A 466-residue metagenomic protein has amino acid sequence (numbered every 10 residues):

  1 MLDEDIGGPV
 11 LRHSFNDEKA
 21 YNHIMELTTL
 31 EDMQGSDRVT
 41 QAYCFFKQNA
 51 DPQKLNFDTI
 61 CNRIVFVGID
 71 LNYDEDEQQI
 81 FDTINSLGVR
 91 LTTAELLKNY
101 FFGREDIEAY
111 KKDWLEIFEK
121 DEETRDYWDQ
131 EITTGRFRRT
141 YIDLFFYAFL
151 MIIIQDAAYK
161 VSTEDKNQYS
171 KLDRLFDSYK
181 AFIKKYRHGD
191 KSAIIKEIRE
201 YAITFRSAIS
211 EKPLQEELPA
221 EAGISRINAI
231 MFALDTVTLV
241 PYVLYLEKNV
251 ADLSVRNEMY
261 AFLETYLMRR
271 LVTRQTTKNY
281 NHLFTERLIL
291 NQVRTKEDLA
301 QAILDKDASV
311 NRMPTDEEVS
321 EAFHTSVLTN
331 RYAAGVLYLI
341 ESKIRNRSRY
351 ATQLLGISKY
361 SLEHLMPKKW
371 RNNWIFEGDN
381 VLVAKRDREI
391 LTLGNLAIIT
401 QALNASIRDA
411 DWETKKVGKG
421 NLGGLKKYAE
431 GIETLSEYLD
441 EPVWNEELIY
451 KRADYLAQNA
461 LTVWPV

Functional and structural regions predicted by a protein language model:
M1-S162, D409-A410, T414-V466: Glycine- and hydrophobic-rich flexible loops that cap the catalytic core of alpha/beta enzyme folds
G35-A50, I198-A208, V336-E341: Short, Φ-rich (hydrophobic/aromatic) sequence segments
K54-C61, P219-A220, A351-Q353: Short, conserved catalytic or adaptor-binding loops enriched in Gly and charged residues
N56-D58, I69-D76, N228-T236, V255 (+4 more regions): Secondary-structure capping and boundary motifs in well-ordered enzyme cores
F66-L71, T83-L87, S225-A233, Y245-L253 (+3 more regions): Short, charged/polar micro-motifs that form catalytic or ligand-binding hotspots
S86-R90, F102-I107, N249, T265 (+6 more regions): Short, well-ordered loop/turn and helix-capping segments at boundaries between secondary-structure elements and domains
A94-L97, R104-Y338, D440: A cross-family structural signal marking well-folded subdomains
Q292-S436, V463-W464: Betabetaalpha-Me/HNH-type nuclease active-site subdomain
